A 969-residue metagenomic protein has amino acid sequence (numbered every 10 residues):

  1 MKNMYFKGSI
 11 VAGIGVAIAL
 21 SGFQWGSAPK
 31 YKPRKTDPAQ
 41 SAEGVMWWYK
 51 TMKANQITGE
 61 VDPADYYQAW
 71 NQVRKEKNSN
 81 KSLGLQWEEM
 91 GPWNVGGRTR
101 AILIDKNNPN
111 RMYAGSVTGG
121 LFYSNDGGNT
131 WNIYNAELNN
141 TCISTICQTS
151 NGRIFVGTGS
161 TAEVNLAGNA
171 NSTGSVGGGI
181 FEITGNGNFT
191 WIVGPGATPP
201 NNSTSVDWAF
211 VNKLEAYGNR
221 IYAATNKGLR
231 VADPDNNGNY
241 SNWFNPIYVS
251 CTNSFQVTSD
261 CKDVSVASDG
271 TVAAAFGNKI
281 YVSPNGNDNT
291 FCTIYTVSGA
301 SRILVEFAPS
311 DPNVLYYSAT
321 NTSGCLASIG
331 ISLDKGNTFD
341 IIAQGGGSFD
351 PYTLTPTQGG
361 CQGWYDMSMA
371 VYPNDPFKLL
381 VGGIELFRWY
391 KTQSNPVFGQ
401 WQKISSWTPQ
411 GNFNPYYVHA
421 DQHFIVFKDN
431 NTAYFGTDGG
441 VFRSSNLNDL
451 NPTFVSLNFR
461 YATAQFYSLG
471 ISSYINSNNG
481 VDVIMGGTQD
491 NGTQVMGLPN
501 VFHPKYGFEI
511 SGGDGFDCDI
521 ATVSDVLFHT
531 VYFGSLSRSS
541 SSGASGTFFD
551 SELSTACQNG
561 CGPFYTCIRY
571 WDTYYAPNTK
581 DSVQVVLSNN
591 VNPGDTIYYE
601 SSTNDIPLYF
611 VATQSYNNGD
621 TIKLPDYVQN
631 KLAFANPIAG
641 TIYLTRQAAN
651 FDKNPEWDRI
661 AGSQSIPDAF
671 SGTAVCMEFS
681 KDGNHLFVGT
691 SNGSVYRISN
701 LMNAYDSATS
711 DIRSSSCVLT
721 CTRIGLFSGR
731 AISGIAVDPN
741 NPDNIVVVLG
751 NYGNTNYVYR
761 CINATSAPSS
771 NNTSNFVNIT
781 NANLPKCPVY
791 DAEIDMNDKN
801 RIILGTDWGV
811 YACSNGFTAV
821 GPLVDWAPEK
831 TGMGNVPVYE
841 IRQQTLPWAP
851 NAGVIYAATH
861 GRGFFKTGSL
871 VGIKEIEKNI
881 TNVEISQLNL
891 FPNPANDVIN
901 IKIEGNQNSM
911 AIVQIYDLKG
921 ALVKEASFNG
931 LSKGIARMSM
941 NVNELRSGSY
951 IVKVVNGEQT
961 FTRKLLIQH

Functional and structural regions predicted by a protein language model:
M1-K32, S124, I873, I880-I885 (+3 more regions): Bacterial Sec-dependent N-terminal signal peptides
I10, A101, V156, L966-I967: Sequence-pattern detector for short linear motifs and compositional/periodic biases rather than a specific fold
V11, D126, N285, D334 (+4 more regions): Serine/proline-rich low-complexity intrinsically disordered segments, especially terminal tails, linkers
A17, F23, Y217, A232 (+8 more regions): Low-complexity, intrinsically disordered/propeptide-like segments
F23-L870: Beta-propeller blade termini and top-face loops
R98, A464, L469, G513 (+9 more regions): Surface-exposed loop/turn and secondary-structure junction residues enriched for glycine/proline
E877-F891, A895-H969: C-terminal outer-membrane/trafficking sorting elements
